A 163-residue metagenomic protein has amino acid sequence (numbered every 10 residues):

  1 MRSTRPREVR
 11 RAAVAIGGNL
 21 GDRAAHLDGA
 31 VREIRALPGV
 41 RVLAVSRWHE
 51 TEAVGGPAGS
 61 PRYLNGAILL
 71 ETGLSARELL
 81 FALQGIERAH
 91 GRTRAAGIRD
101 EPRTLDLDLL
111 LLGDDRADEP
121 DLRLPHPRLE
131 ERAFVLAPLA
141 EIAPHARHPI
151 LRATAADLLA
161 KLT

Functional and structural regions predicted by a protein language model:
R2-D28: Extended accessory regions or peripheral subdomains of proteins
T4, R35-L37, G97, P102: Structural motif
R7, V40-L43, L105: Structured loop/turn residues at beta-strand edges in well-structured enzyme cores
A15, L69-E71, L110-L112: Short hydrophobic/aromatic beta-strand micro-patches that form the beta-sheet surface supporting nucleotide- or nucleic
I16-G18, T72, A140: Short, structured patches in soluble enzyme cores that scaffold and shape functional sites
N19, V45, P138: Residue-level signal for inorganic ion chemistry
G29, I34-S75: Short, surface-exposed acidic-centric catalytic microdomains
V54-Y63, L74-T163: Flexible, gly/pro- and Lys/Arg-enriched active-site loops
